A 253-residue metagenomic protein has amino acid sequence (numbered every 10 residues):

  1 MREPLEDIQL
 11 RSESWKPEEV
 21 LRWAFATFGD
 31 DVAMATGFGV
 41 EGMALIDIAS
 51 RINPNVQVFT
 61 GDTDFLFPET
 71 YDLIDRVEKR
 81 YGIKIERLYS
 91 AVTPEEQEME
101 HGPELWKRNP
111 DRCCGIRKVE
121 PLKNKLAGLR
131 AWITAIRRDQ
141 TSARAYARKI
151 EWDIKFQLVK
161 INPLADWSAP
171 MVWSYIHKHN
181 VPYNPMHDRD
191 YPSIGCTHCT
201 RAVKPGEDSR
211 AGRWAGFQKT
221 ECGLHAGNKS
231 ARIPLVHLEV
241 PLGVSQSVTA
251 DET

Functional and structural regions predicted by a protein language model:
M1-T253: Nucleotide-activated chemistry modules centered on ATP-dependent adenylation/adenylyltransferase
